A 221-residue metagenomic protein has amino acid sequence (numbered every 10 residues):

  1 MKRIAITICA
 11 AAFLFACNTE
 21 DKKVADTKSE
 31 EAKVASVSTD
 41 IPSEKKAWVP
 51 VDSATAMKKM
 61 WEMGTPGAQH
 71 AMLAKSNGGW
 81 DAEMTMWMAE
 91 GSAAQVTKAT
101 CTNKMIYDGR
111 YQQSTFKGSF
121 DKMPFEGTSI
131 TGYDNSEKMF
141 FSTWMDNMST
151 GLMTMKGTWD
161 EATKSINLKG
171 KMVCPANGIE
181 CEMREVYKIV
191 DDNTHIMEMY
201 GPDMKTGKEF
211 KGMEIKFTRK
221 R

Functional and structural regions predicted by a protein language model:
A5-A12: Sec-dependent N-terminal signal peptides
F15-A16: C-terminal motif of bacterial Sec signal peptides marking the signal peptidase cleavage site
T19-R221: Hydrophobic small-molecule pocket/channel-lining residues, especially in calycin-type beta-barrels
